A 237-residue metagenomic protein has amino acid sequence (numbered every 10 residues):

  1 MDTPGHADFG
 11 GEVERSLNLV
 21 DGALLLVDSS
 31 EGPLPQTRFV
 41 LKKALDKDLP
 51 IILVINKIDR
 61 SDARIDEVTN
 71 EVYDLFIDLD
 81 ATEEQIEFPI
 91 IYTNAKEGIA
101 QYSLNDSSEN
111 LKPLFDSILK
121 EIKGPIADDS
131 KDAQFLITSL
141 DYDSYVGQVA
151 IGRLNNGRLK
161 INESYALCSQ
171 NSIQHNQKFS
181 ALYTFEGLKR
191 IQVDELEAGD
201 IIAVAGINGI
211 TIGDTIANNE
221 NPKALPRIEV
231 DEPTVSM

Functional and structural regions predicted by a protein language model:
M1-M237: Structural and coupling elements of P-loop NTPases
